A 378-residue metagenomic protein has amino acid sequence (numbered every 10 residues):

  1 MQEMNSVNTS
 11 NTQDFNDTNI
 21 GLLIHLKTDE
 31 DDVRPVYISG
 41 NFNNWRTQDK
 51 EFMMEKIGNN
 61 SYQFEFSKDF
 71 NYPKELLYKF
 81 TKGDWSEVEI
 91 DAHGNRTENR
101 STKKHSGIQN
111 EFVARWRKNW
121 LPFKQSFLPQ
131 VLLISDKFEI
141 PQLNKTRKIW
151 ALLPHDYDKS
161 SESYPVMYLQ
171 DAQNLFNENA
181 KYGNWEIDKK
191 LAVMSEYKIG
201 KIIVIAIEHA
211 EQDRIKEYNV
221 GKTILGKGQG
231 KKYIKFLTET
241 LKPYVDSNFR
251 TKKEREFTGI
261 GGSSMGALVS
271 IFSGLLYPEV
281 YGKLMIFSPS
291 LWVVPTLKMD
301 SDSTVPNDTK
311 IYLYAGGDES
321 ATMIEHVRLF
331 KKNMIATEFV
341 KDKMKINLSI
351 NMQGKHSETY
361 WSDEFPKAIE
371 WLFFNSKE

Functional and structural regions predicted by a protein language model:
E3-Q13, D17-G21, N60-Y62, H93-P165: A domain-start/cap signature at the N-terminus of enzymes
G21-Y72, T81-H105: Aromatic-rich carbohydrate-binding modules that target alpha-glucans
K74-L76: Exposed beta-strand face motif in extracellular beta-rich ectodomains
E162-N174: Short beta-strand element of the alpha/beta-hydrolase
Q173-I234: Active-site machinery of serine-nucleophile hydrolases
V220-S263: Gly/Ser-rich "nucleophile elbow"/oxyanion-hole loop immediately N-terminal to the catalytic nucleophile in hydrolases
E254-V305: Primarily recognizes the serine-hydrolase "nucleophile elbow" in alpha/beta-hydrolase and SGNH/GDSL folds
Y314, E319-S320, I324, R328-K331 (+1 more regions): C-terminal catalytic histidine-bearing segment of alpha/beta-hydrolase fold enzymes
